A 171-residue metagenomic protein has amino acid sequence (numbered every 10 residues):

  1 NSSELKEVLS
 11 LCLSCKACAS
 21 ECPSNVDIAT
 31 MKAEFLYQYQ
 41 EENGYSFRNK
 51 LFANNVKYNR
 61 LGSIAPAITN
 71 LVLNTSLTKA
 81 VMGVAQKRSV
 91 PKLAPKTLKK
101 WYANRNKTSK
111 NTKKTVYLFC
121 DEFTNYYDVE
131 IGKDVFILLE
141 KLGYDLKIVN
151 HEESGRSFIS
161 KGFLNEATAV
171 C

Functional and structural regions predicted by a protein language model:
S2-C171: Iron-sulfur-cluster electron-transfer modules
